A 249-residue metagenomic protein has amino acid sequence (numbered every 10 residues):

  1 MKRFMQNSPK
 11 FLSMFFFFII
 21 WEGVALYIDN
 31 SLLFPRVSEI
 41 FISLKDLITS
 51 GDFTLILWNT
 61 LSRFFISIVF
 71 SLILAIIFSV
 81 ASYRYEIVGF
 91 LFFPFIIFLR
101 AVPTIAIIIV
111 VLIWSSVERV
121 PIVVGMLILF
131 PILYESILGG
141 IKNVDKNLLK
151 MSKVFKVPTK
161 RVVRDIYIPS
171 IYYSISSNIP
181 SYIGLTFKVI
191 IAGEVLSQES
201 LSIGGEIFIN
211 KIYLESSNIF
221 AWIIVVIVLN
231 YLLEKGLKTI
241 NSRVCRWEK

Functional and structural regions predicted by a protein language model:
F4-I28: N-terminal signal-anchor transmembrane alpha helix
Q6, E86, S177, F220-K249: C-terminal transmembrane helix and the adjacent membrane-cytosol boundary/short C-terminal tail of inner/organellar
Y27-V69: Periplasmic/extracellular loop-to-transmembrane helix junction in inner-membrane transport proteins
I66-I96: Transmembrane-helix boundary motif in ABC transporter permease subunits
I97-I132, G139: Generic hydrophobic transmembrane alpha-helix motif, especially the helices
V123, L127, T159-A192: Transmembrane alpha-helices
S136-I175, I207: Short cytoplasmic-facing helical segments at TM-TM junctions of multi-pass membrane proteins
N178-V228, K238: Non-cytoplasmic
